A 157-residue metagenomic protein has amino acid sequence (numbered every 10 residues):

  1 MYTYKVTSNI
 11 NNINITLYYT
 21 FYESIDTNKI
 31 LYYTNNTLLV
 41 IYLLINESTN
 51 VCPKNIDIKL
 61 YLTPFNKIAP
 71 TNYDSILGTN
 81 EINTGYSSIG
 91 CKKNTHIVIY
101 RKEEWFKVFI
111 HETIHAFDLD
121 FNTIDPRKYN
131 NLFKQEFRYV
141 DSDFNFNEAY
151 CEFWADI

Functional and structural regions predicted by a protein language model:
M1-K92, I99-K102: Auxiliary, metal-adjacent structural segments of Zn-dependent hydrolase domains
F21, L62-P64, I114, D118-T123: Residues that form ligand- and interface-recognition hot spots within folded domains
I30, V98-K107, V140-F144, E148: Amphipathic alpha-helical protein-protein interaction segments
N35, E103, H111, A149-D156: A structural signal for well-ordered alpha-helical segments within the folded catalytic domains of diverse enzymes
I45-T49, F117, F121, I157: Eukaryotic basic, amphipathic alpha-helical target segments in cytosolic regions
P70-T71, F117-L119, P126-R127: Intrinsically disordered, low-complexity regions enriched in proline, serine, glycine and charged residues
K107-D120, A155: Active-site recognition of the HExxH zinc-binding catalytic motif
F121-I157: Post-HExxH zinc-binding segment in Zn-dependent metallohydrolases
